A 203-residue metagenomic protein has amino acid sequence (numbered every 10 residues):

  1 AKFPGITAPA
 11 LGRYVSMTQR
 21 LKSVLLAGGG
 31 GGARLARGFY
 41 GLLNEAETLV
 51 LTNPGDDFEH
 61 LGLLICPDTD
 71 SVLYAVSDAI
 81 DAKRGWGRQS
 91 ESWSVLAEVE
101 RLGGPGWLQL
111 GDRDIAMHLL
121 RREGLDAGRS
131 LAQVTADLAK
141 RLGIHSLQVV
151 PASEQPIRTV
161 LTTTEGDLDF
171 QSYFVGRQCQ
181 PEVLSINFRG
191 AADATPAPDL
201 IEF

Functional and structural regions predicted by a protein language model:
K2-M17: Short, Lys/Arg-enriched N-terminal segments with co-localized hydrophobic residues within the first ~10-30 amino acids
T18-S23: Extreme N-terminal starter segment of soluble prokaryotic enzymes
L25, V50-L51: Structural beta-sheet core signal
G28: Glycine-rich Rossmann-fold phosphate-binding loop(s) that bind the pyrophosphate of adenine dinucleotide cofactors
G31-A36: Short glycine/serine/threonine-rich phosphate/pyrophosphate-binding segments that cradle anionic phosphate groups
L43-L49: A generic structural motif
N53-A194: Electropositive, gly/pro-rich neighborhoods at or near active sites that engage anionic ligands
T195-F203: A short, well-structured juxtamembrane/interface segment
